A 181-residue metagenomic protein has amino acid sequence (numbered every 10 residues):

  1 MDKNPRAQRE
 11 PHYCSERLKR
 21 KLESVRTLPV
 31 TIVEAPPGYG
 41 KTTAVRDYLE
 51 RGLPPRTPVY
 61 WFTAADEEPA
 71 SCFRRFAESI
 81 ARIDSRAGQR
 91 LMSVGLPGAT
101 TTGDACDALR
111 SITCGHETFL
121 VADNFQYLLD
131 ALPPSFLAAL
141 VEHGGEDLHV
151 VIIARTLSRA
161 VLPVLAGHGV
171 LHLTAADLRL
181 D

Functional and structural regions predicted by a protein language model:
M1-S24, Q89-M92: Conserved adenine-nucleotide phosphate-binding loops and their immediately adjacent elements
R17-L18, T43-D47, F119, L132-D181: Alpha-helical sensor/transducer elements of the RecA-like P-loop NTPase core
S24, S111-G115, V141-D147: Conserved catalytic network of the ASCE P-loop NTPase/AAA+ motor domain
V30: Walker A (P-loop) ATP-phosphate-binding motif of ABC ATPase nucleotide-binding domains
V33: Hydrophobic anchor at the beta1->P-loop junction of P-loop NTPases
P36: P-loop (Walker A) phosphate-binding loop of NTP-binding proteins
Y39, A44-E117, Y127-L129, L180: Conserved phosphate-binding/catalytic loops and adjacent sensor/switch elements of nucleotide-binding enzymes, spanning
D123-N124: Walker B catalytic acidic pair
